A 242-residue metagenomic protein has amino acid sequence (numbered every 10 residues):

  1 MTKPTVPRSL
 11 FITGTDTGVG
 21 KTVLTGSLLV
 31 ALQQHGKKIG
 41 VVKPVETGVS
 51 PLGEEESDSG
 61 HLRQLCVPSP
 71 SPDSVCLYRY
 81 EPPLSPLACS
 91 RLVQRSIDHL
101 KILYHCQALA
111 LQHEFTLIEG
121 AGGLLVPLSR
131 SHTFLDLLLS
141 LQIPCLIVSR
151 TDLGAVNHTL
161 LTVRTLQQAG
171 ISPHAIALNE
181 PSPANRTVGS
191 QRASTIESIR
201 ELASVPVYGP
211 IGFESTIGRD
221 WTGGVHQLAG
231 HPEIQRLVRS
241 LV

Functional and structural regions predicted by a protein language model:
K3, R164-V242: C-terminal lobe/tail of nucleotide-utilizing enzymes
P4, S9, V23-S96, L100 (+1 more regions): N-terminal phosphate/diphosphate-binding loop that engages ATP/GTP or pyrophosphate donors across diverse enzyme folds
I12-T13: Hydrophobic anchor at the beta1->P-loop junction of P-loop NTPases
V19-G20: Conserved glycine(s) of the Walker
K43, L146-S149, H174-E180: Short internal beta-strands
S85-L128, L135: Phosphate-binding/switch loop-helix module in NTP-utilizing enzymes
S129-D152: Inter-motif core of Ras-like GTPase G domains
